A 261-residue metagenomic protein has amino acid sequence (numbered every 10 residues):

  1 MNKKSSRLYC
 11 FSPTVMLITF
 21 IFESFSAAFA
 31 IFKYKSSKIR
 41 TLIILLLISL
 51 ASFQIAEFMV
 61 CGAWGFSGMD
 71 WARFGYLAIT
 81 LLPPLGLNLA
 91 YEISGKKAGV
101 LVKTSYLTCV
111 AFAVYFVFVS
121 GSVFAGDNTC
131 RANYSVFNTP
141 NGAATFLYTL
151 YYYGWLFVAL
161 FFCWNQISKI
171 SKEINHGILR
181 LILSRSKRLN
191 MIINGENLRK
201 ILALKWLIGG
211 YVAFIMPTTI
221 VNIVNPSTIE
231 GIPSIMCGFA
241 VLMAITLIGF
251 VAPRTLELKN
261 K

Functional and structural regions predicted by a protein language model:
M1-C10: Short, strongly hydrophobic alpha-helical membrane anchors
M1-N2, S24-A30, F53-G62, M216-N222: Membrane-embedded alpha-helical segments in integral membrane proteins
Y9, P13, R180, K187 (+1 more regions): Interfacial "cap-and-anchor" motif at the non-cytosolic start of specific transmembrane alpha-helices
Y9-E23, S36-A132, P140-F157, Y211 (+1 more regions): Individual alpha-helical transmembrane segments in multi-pass integral membrane proteins
F25-F29, L85-E92, Y152-G177, L181 (+2 more regions): Alpha-helical transmembrane segments in multipass membrane proteins, preferentially the mid-helix core
F29-K33, Y91-E92, V114-F118, T218-P226: Hydrophobic alpha-helical transmembrane segments
A30-I43, Y91-V102, I167-G177, M191-A203 (+2 more regions): Membrane-interface helix-boundary motifs at transmembrane edges
